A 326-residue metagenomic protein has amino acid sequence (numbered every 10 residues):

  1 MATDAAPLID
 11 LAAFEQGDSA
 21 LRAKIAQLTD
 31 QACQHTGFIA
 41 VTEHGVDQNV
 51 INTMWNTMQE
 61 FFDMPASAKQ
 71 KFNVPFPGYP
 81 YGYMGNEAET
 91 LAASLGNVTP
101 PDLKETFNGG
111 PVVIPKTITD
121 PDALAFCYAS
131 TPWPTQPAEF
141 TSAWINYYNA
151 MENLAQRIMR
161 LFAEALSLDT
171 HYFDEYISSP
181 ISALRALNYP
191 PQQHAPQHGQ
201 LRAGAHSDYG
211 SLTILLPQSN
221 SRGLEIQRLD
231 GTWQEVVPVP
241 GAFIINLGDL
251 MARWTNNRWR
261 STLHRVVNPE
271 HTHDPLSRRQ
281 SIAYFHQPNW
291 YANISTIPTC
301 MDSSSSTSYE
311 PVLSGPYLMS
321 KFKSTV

Functional and structural regions predicted by a protein language model:
M1-V326: Peripheral, non-catalytic segments flanking oxidoreductase cores
